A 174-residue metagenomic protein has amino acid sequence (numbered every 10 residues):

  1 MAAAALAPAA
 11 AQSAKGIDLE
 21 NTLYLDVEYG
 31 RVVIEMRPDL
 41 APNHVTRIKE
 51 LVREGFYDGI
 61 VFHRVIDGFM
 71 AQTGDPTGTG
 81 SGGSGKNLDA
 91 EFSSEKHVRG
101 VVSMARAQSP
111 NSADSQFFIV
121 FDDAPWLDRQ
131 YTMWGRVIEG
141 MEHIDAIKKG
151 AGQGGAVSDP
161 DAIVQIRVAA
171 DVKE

Functional and structural regions predicted by a protein language model:
A2-E174: Cyclophilin-like peptidyl-prolyl cis-trans isomerases
